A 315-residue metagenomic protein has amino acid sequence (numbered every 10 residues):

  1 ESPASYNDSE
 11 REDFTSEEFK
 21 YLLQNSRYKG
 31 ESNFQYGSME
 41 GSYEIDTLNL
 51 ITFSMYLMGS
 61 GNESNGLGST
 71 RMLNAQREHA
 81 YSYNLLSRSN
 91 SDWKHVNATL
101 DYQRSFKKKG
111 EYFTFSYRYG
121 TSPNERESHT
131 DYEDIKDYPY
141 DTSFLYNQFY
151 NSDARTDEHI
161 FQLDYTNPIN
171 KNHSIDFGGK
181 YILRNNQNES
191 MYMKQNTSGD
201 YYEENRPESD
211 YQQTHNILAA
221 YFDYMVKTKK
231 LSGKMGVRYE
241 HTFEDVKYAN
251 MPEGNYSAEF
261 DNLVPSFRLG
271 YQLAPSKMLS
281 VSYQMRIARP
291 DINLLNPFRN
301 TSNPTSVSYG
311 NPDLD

Functional and structural regions predicted by a protein language model:
E1-D315: Primarily recognizes Gram-negative and organellar outer-membrane beta-barrels
